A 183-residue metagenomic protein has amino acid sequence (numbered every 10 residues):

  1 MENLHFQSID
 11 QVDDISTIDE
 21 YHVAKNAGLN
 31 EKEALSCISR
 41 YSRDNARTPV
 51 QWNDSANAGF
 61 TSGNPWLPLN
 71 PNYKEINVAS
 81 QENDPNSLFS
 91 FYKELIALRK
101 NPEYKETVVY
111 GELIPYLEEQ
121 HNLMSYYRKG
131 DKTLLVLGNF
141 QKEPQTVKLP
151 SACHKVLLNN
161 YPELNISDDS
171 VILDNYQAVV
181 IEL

Functional and structural regions predicted by a protein language model:
M1-L134, K142-P144: Loop/helix patches that line or flank the sugar-binding groove of alpha-linked glycan CAZymes
N45, N159, I166: Residue-level signal for pocket-adjacent positions within structured domains
L113-L117, L164-I166, V171: Short, exposed beta-strand/loop patches in secreted or surface proteins that constitute
K129-G130, Y161, L183: Short, flexible beta-strand-to-coil junctions
L137: Short hydrophobic beta-strand that contains or immediately precedes a catalytic carboxylate
F140-A152: Surface-exposed beta-strand/loop patches in extracellular or lumenal glycoproteins
P150-P162: Solvent-exposed beta-hairpin/edge-strand motifs
S167-L183: C-terminal beta-strand-rich structural cap/linker in extracellular carbohydrate-active enzymes
